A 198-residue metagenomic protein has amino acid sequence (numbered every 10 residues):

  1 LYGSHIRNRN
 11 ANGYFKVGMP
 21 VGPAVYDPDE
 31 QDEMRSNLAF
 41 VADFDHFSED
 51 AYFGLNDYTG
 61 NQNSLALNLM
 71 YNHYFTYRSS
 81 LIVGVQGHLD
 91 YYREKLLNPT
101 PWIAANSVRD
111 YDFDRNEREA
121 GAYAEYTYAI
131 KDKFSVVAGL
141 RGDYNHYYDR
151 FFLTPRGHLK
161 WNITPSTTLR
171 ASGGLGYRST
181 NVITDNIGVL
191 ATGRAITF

Functional and structural regions predicted by a protein language model:
L1, E33-G54, D114-K160: Surface-exposed extracellular loop regions of Gram-negative outer-membrane beta-barrel proteins
L1-D90: Outer-membrane beta-barrel domain signature, strongest for Gram-negative TonB-dependent receptors and also present
L1-Y2, G13, D50-L55, L65-L67 (+3 more regions): Extracytoplasmic loops and strand-loop junctions of Gram-negative outer membrane beta-barrel proteins
S4, G54-N61, N98-S107, T154-H158 (+1 more regions): Flexible, surface-exposed loop regions and adjacent strand-edge segments of Gram-negative outer-membrane beta-barrel
A11, L65, S79, A120-A122 (+3 more regions): Hydrophobic core residues within well-ordered beta-strands of beta-rich domains
G13-F15, L67-L69, D112, A122-A124 (+2 more regions): Membrane-embedded beta-strands of outer-membrane beta-barrel proteins, especially the hydrophobic/small aromatic
S48, T100, H146, S166-F198: Surface-exposed extracellular loop regions of Gram-negative outer-membrane beta-barrel proteins, predominantly
S80-A120: Short, compositionally biased "basic patch" segments
